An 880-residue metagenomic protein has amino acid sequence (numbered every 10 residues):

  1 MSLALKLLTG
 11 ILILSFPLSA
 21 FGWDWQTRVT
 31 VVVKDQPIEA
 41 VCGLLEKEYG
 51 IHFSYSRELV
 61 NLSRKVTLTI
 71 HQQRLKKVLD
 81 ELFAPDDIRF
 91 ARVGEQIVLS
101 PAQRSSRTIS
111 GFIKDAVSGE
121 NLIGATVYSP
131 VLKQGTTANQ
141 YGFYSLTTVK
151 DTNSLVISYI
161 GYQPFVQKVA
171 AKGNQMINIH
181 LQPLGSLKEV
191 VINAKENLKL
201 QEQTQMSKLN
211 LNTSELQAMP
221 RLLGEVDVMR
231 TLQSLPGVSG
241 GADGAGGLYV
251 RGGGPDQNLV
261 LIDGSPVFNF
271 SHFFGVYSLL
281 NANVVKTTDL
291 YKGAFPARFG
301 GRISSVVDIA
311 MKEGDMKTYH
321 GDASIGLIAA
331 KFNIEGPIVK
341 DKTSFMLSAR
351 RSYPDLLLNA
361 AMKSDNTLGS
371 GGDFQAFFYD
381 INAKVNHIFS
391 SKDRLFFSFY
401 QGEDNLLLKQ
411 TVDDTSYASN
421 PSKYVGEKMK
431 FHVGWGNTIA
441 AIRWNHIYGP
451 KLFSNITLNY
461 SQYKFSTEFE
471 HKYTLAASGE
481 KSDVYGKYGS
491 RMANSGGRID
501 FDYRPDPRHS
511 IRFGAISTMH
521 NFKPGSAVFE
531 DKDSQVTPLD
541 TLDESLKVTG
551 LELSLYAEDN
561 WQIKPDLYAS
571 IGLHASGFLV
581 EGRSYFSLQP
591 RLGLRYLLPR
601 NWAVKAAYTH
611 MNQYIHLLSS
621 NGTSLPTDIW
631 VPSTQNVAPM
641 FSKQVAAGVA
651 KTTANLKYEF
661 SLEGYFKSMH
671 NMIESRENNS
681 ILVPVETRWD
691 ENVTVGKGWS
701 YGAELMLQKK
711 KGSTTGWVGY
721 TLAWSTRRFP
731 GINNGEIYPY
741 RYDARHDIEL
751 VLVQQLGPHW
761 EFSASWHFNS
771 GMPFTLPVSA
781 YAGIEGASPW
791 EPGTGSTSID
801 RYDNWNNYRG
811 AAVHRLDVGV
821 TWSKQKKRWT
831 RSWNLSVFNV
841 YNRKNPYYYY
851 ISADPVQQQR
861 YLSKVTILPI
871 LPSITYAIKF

Functional and structural regions predicted by a protein language model:
C42, E46-Y49, D86, R92-P130 (+6 more regions): Short, acidic, small-residue-rich periplasmic hinge/interaction motif at the N-terminus of Gram-negative outer-membrane
F83, Q134, Q163, Q175 (+2 more regions): Periplasmic N-terminal accessory/gating domains of Gram-negative outer-membrane beta-barrel systems
L132-F143: Short, acidic Ser/Thr/Gly-rich low-complexity loop/linker segments typical of extracellular and cell-surface proteins
G326-R351, T367-K409, H432-Y460, D506: Transmembrane beta-barrel wall of Gram-negative outer-membrane proteins
N405, T411, K464, V528-F529 (+5 more regions): Surface-exposed extracellular loop regions of Gram-negative outer-membrane beta-barrel proteins, predominantly
S490, N494-R498, D543-T549, S554 (+5 more regions): Outer membrane beta-barrel strand-and-loop segments of large Gram-negative receptors, especially TonB-dependent
F666-S668, E691-L776: Gram-negative outer-membrane beta-barrel transporters
H759, H767-S796, A811-D817, T821-F880: C-terminal beta-signal and adjacent terminal beta-strands/loops of Gram-negative outer-membrane beta-barrel proteins
